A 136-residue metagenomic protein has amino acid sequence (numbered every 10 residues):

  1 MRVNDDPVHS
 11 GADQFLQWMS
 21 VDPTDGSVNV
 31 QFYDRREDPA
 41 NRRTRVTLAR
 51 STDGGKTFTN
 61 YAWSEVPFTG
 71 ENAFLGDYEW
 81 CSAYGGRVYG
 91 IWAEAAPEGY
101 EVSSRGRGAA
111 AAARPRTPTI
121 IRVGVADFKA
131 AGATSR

Functional and structural regions predicted by a protein language model:
M1-R136: Extracellular, repeat-based ectodomains that mediate carbohydrate processing or recognition
